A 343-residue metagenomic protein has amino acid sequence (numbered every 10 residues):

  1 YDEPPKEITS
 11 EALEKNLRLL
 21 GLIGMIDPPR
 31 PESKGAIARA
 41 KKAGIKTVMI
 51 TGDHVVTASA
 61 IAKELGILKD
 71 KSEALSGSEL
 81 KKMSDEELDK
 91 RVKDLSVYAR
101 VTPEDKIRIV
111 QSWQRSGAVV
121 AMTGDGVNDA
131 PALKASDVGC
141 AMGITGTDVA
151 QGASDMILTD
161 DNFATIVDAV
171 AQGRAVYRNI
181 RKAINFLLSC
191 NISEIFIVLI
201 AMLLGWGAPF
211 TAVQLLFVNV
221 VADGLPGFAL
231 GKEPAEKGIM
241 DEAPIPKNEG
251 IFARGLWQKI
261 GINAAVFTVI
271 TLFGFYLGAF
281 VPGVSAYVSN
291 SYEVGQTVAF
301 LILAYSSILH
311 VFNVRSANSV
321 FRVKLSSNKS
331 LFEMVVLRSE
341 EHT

Functional and structural regions predicted by a protein language model:
Y1-I8, D223: Extended, folded cores of ATP/NTP-driven motor/assembly subunits in large transport and secretion machines
Y1-P4, K15-A36, K41-V56, S76-K82 (+4 more regions): Conserved beta-strand/loop elements of the cytosolic catalytic core of P-type E1-E2 ATPases, chiefly in the P-domain
I8-E14: Conserved protein kinase catalytic/activation segment
K34-A36, H54-L65, E104-I109, G126-A135: Acidic, divalent-metal-coordinating active-site segment for phosphoryl/phosphodiester hydrolysis, typified by short
K69-A121, S136, A141-F321: Membrane-embedded transport module
V323-E333: Cytoplasmic-side transmembrane-helix entry/capping segments in multi-pass membrane proteins
E341-T343: Conserved small/polar residues in nucleotide/adenosyl-binding loops
